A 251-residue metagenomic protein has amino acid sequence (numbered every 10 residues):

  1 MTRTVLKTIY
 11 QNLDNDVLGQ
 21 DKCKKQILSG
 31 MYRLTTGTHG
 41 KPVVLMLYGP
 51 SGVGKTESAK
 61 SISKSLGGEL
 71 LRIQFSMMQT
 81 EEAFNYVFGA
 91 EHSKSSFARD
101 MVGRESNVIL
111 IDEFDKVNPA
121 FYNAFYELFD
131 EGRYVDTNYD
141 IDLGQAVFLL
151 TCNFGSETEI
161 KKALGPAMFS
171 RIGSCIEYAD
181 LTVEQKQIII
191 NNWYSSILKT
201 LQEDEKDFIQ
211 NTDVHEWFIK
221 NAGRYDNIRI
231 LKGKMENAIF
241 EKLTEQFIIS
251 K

Functional and structural regions predicted by a protein language model:
T2-R3, D16-V17, E69, E157-Y225 (+2 more regions): Conserved C-terminal "switch" segment of AAA+ ATPases
R3-L45, E236-K242: Pre-Walker A (pre-P-loop) alpha-helix and adjacent loop at the N terminus of AAA/AAA+ ATPase modules, a conserved
I27, T56, V87, D112 (+5 more regions): Conserved RecA-like P-loop NTPase ATPase core
H39-I73: Walker A/P-loop
G49, D112-E113: The Walker A (P-loop) glycine that initiates the GxxxxGKT/S ATP-binding motif of P-loop NTPases
S65-S93: AAA+/P-loop NTPase substrate/partner-engagement loops
I73, I109-D112: Hydrophobic positions in the central parallel beta-sheet of the AAA+
S93-F97, E113-F121, F129-E184, S196-I197: Canonical AAA+ ATPase core
